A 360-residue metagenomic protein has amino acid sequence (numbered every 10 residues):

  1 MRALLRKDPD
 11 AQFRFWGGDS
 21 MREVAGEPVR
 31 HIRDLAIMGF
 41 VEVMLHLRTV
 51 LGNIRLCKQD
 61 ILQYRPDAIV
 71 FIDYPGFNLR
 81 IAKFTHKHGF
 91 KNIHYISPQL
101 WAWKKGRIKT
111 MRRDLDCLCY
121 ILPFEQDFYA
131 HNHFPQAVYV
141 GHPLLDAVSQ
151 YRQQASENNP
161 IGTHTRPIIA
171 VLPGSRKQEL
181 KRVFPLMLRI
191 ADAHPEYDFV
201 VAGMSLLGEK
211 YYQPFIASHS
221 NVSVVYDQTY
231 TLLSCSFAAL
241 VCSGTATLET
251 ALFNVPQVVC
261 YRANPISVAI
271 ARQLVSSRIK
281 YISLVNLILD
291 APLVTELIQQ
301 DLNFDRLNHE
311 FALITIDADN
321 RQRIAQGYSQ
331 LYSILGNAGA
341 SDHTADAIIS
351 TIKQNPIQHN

Functional and structural regions predicted by a protein language model:
M1-N360: Nucleotide-activated sugar donor-binding and catalytic core shared by glycosyltransferases and related lipid-linked
